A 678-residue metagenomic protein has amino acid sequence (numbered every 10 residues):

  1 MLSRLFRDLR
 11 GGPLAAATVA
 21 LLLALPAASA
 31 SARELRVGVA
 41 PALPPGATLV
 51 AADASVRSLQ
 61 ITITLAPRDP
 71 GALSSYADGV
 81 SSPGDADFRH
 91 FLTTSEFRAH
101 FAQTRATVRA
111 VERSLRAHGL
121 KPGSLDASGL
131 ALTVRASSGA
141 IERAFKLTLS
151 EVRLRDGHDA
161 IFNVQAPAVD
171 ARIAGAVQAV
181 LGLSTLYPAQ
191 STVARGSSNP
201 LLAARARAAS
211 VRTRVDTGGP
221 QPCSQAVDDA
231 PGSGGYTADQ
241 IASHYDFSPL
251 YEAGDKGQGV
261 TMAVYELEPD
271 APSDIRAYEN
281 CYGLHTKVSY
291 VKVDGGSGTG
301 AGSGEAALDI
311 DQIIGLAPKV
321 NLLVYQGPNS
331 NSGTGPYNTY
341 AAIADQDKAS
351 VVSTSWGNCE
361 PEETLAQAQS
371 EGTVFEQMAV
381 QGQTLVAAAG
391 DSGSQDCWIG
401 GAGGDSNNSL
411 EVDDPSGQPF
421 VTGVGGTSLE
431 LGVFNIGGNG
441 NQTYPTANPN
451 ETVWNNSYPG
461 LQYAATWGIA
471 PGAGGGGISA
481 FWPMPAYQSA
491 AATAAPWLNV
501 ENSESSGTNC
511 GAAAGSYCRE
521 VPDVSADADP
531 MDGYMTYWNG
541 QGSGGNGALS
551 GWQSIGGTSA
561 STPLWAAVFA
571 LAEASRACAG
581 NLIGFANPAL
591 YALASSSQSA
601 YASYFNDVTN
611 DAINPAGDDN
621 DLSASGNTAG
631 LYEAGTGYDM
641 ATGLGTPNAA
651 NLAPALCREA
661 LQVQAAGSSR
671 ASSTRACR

Functional and structural regions predicted by a protein language model:
M1-G11: N-terminal secretory signal peptides that target proteins for export/translocation
P13-P26: Bacterial N-terminal signal peptides
P26-A32: Sec/Tat signal peptide C-region and signal peptidase I cleavage site
R33-S124, T133, S138-G423, P471-G556 (+5 more regions): Substrate-binding/charge-relay-adjacent region of secreted/lumenal peptidase catalytic domains
G417-M484: Polar, glycine-rich mid-to-C-terminal structural blocks that act as macromolecule-binding/assembly scaffolds
N499, N509-G511, E573-M640, A660: An often Trp-containing, charged/polar helix-loop segment at the C-terminal end of enzyme catalytic cores
A566-A574: Short glycine/serine- and small hydrophobic-enriched flexible loop segments
A665-R678: Ser/Thr/Gly/Pro-rich low-complexity, disordered linker/stalk segments of secreted and cell-surface proteins
